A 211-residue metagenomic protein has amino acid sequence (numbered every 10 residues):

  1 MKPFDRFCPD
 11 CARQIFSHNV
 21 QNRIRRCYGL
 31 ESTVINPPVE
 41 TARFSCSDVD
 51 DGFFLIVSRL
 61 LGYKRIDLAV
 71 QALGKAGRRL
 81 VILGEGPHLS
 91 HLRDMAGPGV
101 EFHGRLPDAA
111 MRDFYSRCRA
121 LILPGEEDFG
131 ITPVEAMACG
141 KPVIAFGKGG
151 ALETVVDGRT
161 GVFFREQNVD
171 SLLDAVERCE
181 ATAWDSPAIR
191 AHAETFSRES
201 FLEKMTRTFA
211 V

Functional and structural regions predicted by a protein language model:
M1-R13, Q21: Membrane-proximal helix-turn-helix segments that form the acceptor-binding/catalytic region of lipid-linked
V39, S45-K64, V70-V81: Conserved donor-binding/catalytic core segment of Leloir-type glycosyltransferases
S90-A109: Nucleotide-activated donor-binding/catalytic signature segment of Leloir-type glycosyltransferases, i.e., the conserved
D113-C118, M205: Short alpha-helical donor nucleotide-sugar binding micro-motif in glycosyltransferases
S116-D128, K141: Acidic donor-binding loop of glycosyltransferase active sites
I122, P142-F146, V155: Short hydrophobic beta-strand element within catalytic cores of glycosyltransferases and related nucleotide-activated
D157-G158, V162-V169, V176-A183: Conserved acidic donor-binding segment of nucleotide-sugar-dependent glycosyltransferases
Q167, A181-A210: A charged, aromatic-enriched C-terminal amphipathic alpha-helix characteristic of glycosyltransferases across folds
